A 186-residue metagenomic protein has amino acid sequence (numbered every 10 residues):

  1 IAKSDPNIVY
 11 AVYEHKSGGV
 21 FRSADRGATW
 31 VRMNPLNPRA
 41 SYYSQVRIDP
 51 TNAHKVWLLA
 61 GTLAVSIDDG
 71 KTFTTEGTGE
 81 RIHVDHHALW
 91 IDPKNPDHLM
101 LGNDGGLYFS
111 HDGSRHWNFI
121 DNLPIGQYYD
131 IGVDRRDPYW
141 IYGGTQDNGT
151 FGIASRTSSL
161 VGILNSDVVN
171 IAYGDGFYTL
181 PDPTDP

Functional and structural regions predicted by a protein language model:
I1-P186: Beta-propeller blade termini and top-face loops
